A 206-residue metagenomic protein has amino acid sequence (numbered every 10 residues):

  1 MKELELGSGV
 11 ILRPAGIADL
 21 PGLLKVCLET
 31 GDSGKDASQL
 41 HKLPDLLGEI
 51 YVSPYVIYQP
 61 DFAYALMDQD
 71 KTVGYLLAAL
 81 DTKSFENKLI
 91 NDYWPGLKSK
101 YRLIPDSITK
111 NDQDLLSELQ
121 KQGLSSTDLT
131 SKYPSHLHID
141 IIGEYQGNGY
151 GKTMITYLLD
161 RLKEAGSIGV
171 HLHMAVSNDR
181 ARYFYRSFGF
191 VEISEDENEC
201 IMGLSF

Functional and structural regions predicted by a protein language model:
I11-K25: A short beta-loop-alpha structural element at the N-terminal edge of CoA-dependent acyl/N-acetyltransferase catalytic
D32-Y51, L89-K98: Conserved GNAT-fold acetyl-CoA-binding loop/helix
H41-A63, D68-Q69: Active-site rim helix/loop that mediates acceptor-substrate recognition in acyltransferases
A65, K71-L80: Conserved beta-strand in the GNAT
K83, H171-M174, R186-L204: Conserved catalytic-core motifs of GNAT/GCN5-like acyltransferases
K83-H138: Conserved acyl-donor/pantetheine-binding loop and adjacent beta-alpha core of acyl/acetyltransferases and related
K132, L137, N148, K152-T153 (+1 more regions): Conserved active-site alpha-helix within GNAT-family acetyltransferase domains
Y133-S135, L162-A175: Conserved GNAT acetyl-CoA-binding A-motif
